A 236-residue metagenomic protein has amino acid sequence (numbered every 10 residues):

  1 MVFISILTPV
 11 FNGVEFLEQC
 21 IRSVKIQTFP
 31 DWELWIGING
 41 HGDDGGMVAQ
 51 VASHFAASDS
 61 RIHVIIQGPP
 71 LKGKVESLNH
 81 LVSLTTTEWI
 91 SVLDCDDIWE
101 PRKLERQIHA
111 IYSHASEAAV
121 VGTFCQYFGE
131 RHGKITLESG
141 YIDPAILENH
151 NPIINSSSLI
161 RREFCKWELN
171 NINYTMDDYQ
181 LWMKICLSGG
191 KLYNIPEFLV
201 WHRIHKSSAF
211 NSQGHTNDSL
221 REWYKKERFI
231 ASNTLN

Functional and structural regions predicted by a protein language model:
M1-K25: N-proximal low-complexity "stem/linker" segments adjacent to membrane-targeting elements
I21-R22, N79, T87, E100-Y112: Short alpha-helix within the catalytic core of nucleotide-sugar-dependent glycosyltransferases
K25-I66: Acidic donor-binding segment of Leloir-type glycosyltransferases
Q67-T85: Glycine-rich, basic loop-to-helix element that forms the pyrophosphate-binding segment of sugar-nucleotide handling
I90: Short aromatic/hydrophobic "clamp" motif used to bind/position activated sugar donors
D94-I98: The conserved acidic donor/metal-binding loop of glycosyltransferases
R102-K134: Conserved donor NDP-sugar-binding/catalytic core segment of glycosyltransferases
I142-S219: Conserved nucleotide-sugar donor-binding catalytic segment
